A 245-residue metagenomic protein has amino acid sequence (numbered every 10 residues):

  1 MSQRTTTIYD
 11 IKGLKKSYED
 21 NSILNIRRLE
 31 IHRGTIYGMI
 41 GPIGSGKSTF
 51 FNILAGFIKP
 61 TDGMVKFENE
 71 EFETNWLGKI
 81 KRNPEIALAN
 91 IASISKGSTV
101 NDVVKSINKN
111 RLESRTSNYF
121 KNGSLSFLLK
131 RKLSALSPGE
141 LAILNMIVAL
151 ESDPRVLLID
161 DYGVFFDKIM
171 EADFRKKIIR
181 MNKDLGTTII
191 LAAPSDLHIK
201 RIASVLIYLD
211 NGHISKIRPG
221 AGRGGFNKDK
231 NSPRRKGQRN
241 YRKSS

Functional and structural regions predicted by a protein language model:
Y9, I23-I26: Conserved structural motif at the start of ABC-family nucleotide-binding domains
I40-P42: The feature captures the beta-strand-to-loop junction immediately N-terminal to the Walker
A55: Helix-to-loop junction immediately C-terminal to a conserved catalytic motif
G63-T74, K81-R82: Conserved ABC transporter NBD signature motif
A92, K96-R111, R115: Q-loop/switch helix immediately C-terminal to the Walker
E113-L128: Conserved ABC ATPase "signature" region
K132-L136: Conserved ABC ATPase signature
